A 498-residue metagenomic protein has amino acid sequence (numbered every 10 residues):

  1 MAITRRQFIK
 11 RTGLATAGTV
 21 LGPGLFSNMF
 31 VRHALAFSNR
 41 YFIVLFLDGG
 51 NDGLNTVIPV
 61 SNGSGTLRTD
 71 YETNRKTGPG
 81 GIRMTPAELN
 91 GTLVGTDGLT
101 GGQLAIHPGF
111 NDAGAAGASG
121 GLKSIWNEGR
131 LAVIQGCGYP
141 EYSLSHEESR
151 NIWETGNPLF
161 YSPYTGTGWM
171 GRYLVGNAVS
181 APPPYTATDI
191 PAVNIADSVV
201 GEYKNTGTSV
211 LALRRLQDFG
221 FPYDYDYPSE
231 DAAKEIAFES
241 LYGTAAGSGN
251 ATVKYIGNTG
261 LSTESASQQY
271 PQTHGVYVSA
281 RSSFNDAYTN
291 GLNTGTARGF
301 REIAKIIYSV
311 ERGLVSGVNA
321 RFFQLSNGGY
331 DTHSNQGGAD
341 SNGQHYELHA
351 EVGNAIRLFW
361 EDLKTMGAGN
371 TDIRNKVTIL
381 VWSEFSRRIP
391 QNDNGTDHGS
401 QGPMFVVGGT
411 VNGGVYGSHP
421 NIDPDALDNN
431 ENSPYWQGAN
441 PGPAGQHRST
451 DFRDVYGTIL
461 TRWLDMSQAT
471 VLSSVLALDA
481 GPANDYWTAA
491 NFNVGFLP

Functional and structural regions predicted by a protein language model:
A2-N354, L358-A368, P390, G409-N412 (+1 more regions): Feature for exported/extracytoplasmic and membrane-associated proteins, marking the mature portion
R130-A132, T378, P403: Proline-centered loop/turn at the N-terminus of a beta-strand
Q324, R374-W382: Beta-strand segments within the central parallel beta-sheet cores of soluble alpha/beta enzyme folds
S383-Y416: Histidine-centered active-site microenvironments of extracellular/periplasmic hydrolases and transferases
